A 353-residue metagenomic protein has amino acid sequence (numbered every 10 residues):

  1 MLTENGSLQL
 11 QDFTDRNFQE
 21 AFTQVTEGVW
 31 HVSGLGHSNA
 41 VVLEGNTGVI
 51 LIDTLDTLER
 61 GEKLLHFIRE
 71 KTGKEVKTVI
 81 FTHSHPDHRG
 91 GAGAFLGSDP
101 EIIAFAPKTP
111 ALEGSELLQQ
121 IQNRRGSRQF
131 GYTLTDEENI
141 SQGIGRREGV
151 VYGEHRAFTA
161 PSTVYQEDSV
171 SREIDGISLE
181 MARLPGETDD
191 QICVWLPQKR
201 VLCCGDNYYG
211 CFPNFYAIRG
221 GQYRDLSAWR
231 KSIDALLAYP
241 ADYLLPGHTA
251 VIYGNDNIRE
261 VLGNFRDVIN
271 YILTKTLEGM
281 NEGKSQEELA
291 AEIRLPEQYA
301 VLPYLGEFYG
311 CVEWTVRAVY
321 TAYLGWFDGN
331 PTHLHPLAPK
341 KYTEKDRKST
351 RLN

Functional and structural regions predicted by a protein language model:
M1-Q19: N-terminal pre-domain segments of enzymes
Q19-T72, C193-D206: Conserved beta-strand hairpin/beta-sheet module of binuclear metal-dependent hydrolase folds, prominently
G48-V49, D56-L58, T159, S171 (+1 more regions): Metallo-beta-lactamase
E59, H66-V170, K275: Active-site HxH/HxHxD metal-binding segment of metal-dependent hydrolases
R124-I174, L179-A182, N214, R224-A228 (+4 more regions): Extended catalytic-interface subdomain
E278-E288: Short, charged, surface-exposed loops that flank catalytic or proteolytic processing sites
A290, R294, Q298-P339: Catalytic cores of secreted or luminal carbohydrate-active enzymes
K348-N353: Conserved small/polar residues in nucleotide/adenosyl-binding loops
